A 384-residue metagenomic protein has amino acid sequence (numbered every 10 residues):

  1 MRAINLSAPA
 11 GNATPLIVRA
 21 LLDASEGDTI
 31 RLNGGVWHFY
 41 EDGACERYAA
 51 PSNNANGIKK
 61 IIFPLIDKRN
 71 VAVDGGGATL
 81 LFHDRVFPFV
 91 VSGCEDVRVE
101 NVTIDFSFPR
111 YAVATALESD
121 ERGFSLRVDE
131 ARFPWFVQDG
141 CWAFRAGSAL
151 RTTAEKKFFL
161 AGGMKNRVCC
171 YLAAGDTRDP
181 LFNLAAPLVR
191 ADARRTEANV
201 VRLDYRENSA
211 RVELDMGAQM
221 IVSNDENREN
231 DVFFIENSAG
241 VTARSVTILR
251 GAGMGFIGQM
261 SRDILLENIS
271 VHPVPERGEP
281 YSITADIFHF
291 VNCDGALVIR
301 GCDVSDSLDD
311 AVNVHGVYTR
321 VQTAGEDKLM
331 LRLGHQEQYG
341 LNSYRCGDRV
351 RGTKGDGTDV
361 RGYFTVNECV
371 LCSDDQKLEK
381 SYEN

Functional and structural regions predicted by a protein language model:
A3-R31: Acidic Gly/Asp/Thr-rich repetitive segments characteristic of extracellular carbohydrate-active and adhesion proteins
V18-D23, H38-A72, L81-E100, F108-G123 (+3 more regions): Extracellular beta-strand-rich solenoid/capping regions of secreted or surface-exposed proteins that bind or remodel
L32, A72-G75, D96-N101, L214-V222 (+3 more regions): All-beta strand scaffolds that present successive hydrophobic residues in beta-strands
L80-F82, F106, R250, P273 (+1 more regions): Residues in short coils/turns that link rungs of repeat/solenoid architectures in beta-rich domains
F82, F106-F108, L117, A131-T196 (+1 more regions): Ser/Thr/Gly-rich low-complexity blocks that favor extended beta-strand/coil architectures
F124-R127, A198-R202, C369-N384: Short, solvent-exposed secondary-structure boundary/capping segments
F159-N237, T242-R244, L249: Long, low-complexity, polar/charged, intrinsically disordered or flexibly structured peripheral segments
S261-A296, A324-Y339: Long amphipathic alpha-helical scaffold regions
